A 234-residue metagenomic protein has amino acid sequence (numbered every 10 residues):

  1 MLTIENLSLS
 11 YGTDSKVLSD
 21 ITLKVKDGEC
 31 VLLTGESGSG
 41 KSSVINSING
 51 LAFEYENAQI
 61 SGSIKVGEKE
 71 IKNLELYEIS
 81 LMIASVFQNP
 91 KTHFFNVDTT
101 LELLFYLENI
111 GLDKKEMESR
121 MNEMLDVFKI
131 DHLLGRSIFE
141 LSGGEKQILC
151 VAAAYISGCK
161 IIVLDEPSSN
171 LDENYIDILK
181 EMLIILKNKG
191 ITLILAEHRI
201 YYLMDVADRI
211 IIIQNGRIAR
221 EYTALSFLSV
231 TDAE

Functional and structural regions predicted by a protein language model:
M1-I4, L9-D20, A52-N57, E75: A short, flexible loop at the N-terminus of ABC-type nucleotide-binding domains that lies
S63-E78: ABC ATPase NBD Q-loop/coupling interface
K115-L133: Conserved ABC ATPase "signature" region
S137-L141, E145: Conserved ABC ATPase signature
A154-Y155: ABC ATPase C-loop
I162-D165: Catalytic Walker B motif of ABC-type/P-loop ATPase nucleotide-binding domains
E197-H198: H-loop/switch region of ABC-family ATPase nucleotide-binding domains
R217-E234: Conserved beta-strand-loop-alpha-helix hinge in the C-terminal portion of ABC ATPase nucleotide-binding domains
